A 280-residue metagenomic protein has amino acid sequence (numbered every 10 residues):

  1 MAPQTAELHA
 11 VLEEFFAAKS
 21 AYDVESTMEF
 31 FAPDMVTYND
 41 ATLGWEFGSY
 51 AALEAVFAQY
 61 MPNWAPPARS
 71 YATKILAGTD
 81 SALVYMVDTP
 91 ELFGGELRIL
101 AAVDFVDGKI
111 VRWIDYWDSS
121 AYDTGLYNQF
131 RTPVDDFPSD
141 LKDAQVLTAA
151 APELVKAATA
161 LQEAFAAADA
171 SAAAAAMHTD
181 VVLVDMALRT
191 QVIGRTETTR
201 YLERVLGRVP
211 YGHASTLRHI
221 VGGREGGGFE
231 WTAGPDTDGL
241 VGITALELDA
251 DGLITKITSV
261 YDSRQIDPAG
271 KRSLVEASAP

Functional and structural regions predicted by a protein language model:
M1, L8, Y22, T27-M28 (+4 more regions): Intrinsic structural disorder
M1-E29, P33, D123-A167, S171-A175 (+1 more regions): Short, low-complexity N-terminal intrinsically disordered segments enriched in polar/charged residues
Q4, A55-E153, L206-A214, R218-P280: A beta-strand edge to alpha-helix "cap/lid" segment located at domain peripheries
A21-D80, A170-R224: A solvent-exposed, acidic/Ser-Thr-rich amphipathic alpha-helical stretch
